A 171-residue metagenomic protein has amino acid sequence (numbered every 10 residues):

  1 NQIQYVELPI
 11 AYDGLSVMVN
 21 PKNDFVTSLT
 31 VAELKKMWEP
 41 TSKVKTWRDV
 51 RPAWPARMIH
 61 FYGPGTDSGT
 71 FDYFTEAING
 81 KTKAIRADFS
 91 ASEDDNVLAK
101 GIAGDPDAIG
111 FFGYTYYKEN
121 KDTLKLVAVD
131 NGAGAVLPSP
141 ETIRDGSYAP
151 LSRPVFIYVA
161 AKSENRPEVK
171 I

Functional and structural regions predicted by a protein language model:
N1-I171: Exported/periplasmic ABC-transporter solute-binding proteins
